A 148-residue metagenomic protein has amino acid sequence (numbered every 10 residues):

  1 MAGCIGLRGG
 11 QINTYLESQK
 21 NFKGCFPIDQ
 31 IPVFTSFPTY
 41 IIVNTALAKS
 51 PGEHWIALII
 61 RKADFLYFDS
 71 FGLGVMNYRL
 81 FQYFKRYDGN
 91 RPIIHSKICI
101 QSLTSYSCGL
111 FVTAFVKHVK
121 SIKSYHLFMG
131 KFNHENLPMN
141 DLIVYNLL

Functional and structural regions predicted by a protein language model:
M1-G24, S102-K120, G130-P138, L142-L148: Cysteine-nucleophile protease catalytic domains, especially the papain-like/related folds used in DUB/UBL proteases
G9-Y15, I28-V33, F81: Intrinsically disordered, low-complexity boundary segments flanking structured domains
S18-N44: Strand-helix-loop interaction patch of compact alpha/beta domains
Q30, T45, S70, D141-L142: Short linear motifs in intrinsically disordered/low-complexity regions
T35-K120: Cysteine protease-like catalytic core of ubiquitin/ubiquitin-like
